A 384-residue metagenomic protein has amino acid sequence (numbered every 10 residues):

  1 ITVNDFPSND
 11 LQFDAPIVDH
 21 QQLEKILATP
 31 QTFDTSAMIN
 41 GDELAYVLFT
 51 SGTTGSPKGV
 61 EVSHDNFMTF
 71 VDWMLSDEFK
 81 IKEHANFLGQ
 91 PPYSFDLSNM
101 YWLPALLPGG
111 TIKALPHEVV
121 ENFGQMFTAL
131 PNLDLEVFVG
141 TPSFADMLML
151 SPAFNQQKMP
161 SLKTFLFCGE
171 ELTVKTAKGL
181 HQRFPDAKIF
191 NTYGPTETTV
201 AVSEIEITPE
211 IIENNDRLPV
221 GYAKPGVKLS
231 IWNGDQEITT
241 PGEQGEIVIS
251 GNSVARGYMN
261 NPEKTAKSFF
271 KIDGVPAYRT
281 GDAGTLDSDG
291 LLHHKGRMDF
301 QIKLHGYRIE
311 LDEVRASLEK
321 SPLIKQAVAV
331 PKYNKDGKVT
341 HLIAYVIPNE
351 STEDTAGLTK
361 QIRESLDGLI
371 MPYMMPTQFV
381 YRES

Functional and structural regions predicted by a protein language model:
I1-A37, F67, F138, K188-N191 (+1 more regions): AMP-dependent adenylate-forming
D5-P7, G110-L133, V139-M147, E171-L172 (+2 more regions): ATP-dependent adenylate-forming carboxylate-activation enzymes
Q31-F49, S56, I81-F87, Y93: Conserved pre-ATP/AMP-binding loop-to-beta segment of ANL
L44, P91-F95, E118, S143 (+2 more regions): Conserved AMP-binding
L44, T50-T53, F87, Y93 (+7 more regions): Conserved S/T- and glycine-rich ATP-binding loop of Class I adenylate-forming
A45, E61, M68, N86-L88 (+9 more regions): Short, well-ordered beta-strand segments
K58-L88, D96-E136: Conserved AMP-binding/adenylation subdomain of ANL enzymes
L107-G110, L135-V139, M149-P219, K228 (+1 more regions): Gly/Ser/Thr-rich phosphate-binding loop
